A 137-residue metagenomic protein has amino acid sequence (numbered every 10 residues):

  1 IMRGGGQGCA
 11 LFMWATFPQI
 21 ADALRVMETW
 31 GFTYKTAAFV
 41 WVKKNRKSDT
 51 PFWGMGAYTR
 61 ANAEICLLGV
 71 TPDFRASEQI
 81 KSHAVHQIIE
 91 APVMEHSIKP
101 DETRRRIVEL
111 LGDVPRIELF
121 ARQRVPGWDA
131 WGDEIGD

Functional and structural regions predicted by a protein language model:
I1-D137: Class I S-adenosyl-L-methionine
